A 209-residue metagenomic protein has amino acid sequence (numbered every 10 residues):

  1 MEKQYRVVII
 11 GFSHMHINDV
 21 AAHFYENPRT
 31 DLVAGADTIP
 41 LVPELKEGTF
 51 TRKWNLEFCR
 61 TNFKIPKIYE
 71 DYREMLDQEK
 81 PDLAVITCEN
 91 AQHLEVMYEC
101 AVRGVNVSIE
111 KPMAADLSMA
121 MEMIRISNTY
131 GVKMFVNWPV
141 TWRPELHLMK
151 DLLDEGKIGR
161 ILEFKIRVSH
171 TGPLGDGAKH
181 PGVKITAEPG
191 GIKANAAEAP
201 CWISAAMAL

Functional and structural regions predicted by a protein language model:
M1-R103, M121, R125-Y130: N-terminal glycine-/serine-/threonine-rich beta1-alpha1-beta2 phosphate-ribose binding loop of Rossmann-like
G11, K111, G156: Conserved G/P- and acidic residue-centered "switch" motifs that form tight phosphate/ATP-binding loops in soluble
M15, V140-L209: Predominantly a Rossmann-like dinucleotide-binding segment in NAD(P)-dependent oxidoreductases
Q92, P112, V136-W142: Rossmann-like NAD(P)(H) cofactor-binding subdomain of soluble oxidoreductases
L94-E95, L117, R143: Glycine-rich phosphate-binding loop at the start of an alpha helix
R103-D116: ADP-ribose/adenylate-binding Rossmann-like module
E122-V140, R160-F164: Rossmann-fold dehydrogenase core element
